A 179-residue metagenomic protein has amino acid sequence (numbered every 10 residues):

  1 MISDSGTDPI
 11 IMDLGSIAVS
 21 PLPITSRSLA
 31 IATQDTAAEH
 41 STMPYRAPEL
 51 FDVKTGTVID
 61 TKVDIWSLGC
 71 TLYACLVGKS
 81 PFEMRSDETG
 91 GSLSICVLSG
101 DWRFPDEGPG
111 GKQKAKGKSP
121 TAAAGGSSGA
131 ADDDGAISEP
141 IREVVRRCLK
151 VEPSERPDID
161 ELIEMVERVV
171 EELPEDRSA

Functional and structural regions predicted by a protein language model:
M1-S41: Activation segment/activation loop of eukaryotic-type protein kinase catalytic domains
L50-K62: Conserved end of the kinase activation segment
C75-K79: Hydrophobic anchor on a C-lobe helix of Hanks-type protein kinase catalytic domains
E83-K150: C-terminal lobe of the eukaryotic/viral protein kinase catalytic domain
V151-D176: Terminal C-lobe "cap" of eukaryotic-type protein kinase domains
